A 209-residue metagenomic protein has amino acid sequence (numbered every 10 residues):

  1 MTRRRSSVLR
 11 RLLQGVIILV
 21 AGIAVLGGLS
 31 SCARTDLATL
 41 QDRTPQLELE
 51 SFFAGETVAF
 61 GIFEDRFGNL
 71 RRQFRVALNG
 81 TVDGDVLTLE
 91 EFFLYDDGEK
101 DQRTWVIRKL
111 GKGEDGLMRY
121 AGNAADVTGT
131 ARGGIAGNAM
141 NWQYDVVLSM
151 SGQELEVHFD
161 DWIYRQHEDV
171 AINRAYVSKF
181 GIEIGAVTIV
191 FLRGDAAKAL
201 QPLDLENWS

Functional and structural regions predicted by a protein language model:
M1-L29: Sec-dependent bacterial lipoprotein signal peptides
L26-Q46: Bacterial Sec signal peptide processing site at the extreme N-terminus
A33-A38, V76, V82, Y95 (+2 more regions): Sequence-level preference for short, compositionally simple segments enriched in small aliphatic or small polar residues
S51-F63: Tryptophan-anchored aromatic micro-motifs
F60, D65-M150: Central antiparallel beta-sheet cores of small beta-barrel/beta-sandwich binding domains
L70-V76, E154-F159, E183-G185: Amphipathic hydrophobic-ligand
T130-G134, A139-Y176: Surface-exposed interaction patches
D160-S209: Glycine-rich, aromatic-bearing surface loops/beta-hairpins
